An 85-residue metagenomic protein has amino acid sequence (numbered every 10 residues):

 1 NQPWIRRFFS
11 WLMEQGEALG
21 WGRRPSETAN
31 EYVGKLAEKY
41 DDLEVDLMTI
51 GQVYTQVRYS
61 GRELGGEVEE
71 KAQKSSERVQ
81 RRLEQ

Functional and structural regions predicted by a protein language model:
N1-Q85: Membrane-proximal, non-transmembrane interaction modules that couple membrane proteins to downstream assemblies
